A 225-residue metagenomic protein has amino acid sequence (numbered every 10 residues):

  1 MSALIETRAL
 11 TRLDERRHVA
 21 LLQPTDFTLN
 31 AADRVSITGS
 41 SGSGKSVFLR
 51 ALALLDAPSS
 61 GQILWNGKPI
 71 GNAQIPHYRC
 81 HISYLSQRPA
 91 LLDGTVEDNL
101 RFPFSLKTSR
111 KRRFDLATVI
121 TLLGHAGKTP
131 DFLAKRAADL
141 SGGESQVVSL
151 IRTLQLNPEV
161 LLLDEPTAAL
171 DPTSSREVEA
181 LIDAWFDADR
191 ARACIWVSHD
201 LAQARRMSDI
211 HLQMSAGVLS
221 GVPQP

Functional and structural regions predicted by a protein language model:
T38-S40: The feature captures the beta-strand-to-loop junction immediately N-terminal to the Walker
A53: Helix-to-loop junction immediately C-terminal to a conserved catalytic motif
P69-S83: ABC ATPase NBD coupling module
G94-S109: Q-loop/switch helix immediately C-terminal to the Walker
R113-F132: Conserved ABC ATPase "signature" region
R136-L140, E144: Conserved ABC ATPase signature
L161-E165: Catalytic Walker B motif of ABC-type/P-loop ATPase nucleotide-binding domains
